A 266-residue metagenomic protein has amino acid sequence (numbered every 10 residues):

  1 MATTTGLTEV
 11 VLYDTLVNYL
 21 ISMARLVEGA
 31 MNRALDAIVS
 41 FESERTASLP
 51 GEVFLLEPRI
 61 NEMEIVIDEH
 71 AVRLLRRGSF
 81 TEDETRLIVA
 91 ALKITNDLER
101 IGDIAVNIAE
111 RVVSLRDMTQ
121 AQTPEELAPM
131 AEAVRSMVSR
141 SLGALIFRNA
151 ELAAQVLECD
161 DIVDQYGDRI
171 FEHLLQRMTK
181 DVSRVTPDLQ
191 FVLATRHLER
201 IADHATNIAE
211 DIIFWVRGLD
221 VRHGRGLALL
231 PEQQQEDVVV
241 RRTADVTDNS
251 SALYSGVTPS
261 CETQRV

Functional and structural regions predicted by a protein language model:
M1-V266: Cytosolic, long alpha-helical scaffolding segments
